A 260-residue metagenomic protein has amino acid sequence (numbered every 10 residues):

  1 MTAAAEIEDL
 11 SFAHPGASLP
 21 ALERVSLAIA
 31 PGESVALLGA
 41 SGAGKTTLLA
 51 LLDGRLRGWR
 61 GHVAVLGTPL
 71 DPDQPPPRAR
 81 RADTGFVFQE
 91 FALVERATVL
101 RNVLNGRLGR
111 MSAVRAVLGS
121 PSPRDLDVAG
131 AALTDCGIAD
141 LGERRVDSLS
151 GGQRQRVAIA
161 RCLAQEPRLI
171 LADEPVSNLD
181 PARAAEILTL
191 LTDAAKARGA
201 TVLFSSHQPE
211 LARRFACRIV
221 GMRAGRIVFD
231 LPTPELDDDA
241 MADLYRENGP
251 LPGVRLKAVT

Functional and structural regions predicted by a protein language model:
L38-A40: The feature captures the beta-strand-to-loop junction immediately N-terminal to the Walker
D53: Helix-to-loop junction immediately C-terminal to a conserved catalytic motif
L70-G85, R115, G119-S122: ABC ATPase NBD coupling module
R145-L149, Q153: Conserved ABC ATPase signature
E166: Conserved catalytic motifs of ABC-family nucleotide-binding domains
I170-D173: Catalytic Walker B motif of ABC-type/P-loop ATPase nucleotide-binding domains
S206-H207: H-loop/switch region of ABC-family ATPase nucleotide-binding domains
